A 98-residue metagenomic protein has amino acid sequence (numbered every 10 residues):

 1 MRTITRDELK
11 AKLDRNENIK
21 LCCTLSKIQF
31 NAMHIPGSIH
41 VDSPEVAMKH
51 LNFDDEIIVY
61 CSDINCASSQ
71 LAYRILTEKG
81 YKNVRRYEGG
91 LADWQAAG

Functional and structural regions predicted by a protein language model:
M1-N31: Flexible, polar/low-complexity N-terminal or interdomain linker segments that lie immediately upstream of folded
I4, H40-D42: Short acidic-hydrophobic, aromatic-tinged amphipathic segments that line or gate anion-handling sites
L13-I19, D42-D63: Mobile, glycine- and charge-enriched loop segments and immediately flanking short secondary-structure elements within
S26, P44, G90: A generic "binding-loop/recognition-motif" signal
F30-P36, M48-F53: Short loop/helix-cap segments at secondary-structure boundaries that form the rim of catalytic
H34-S38, A72-I75: Short, glycine/charged-enriched secondary-structure capping and boundary segments
L51-Q95: Catalytic cysteine-centered active loop of the rhodanese-like fold, especially the PTP/DSP P-loop
